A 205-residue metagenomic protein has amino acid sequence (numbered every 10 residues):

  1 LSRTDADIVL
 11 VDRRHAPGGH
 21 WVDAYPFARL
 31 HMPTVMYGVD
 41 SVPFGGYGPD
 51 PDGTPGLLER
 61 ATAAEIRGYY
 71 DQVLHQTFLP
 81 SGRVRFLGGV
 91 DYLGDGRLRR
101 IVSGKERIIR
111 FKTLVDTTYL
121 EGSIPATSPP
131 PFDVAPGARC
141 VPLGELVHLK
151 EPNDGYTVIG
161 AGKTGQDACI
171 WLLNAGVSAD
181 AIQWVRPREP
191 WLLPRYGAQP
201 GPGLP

Functional and structural regions predicted by a protein language model:
L1-A6: A short, Lys/Arg-enriched amphipathic alpha-helix followed by its capping loop at the start of a domain
V9-D12, F86-L87, D116, A181-R186: A structural signal for short, well-ordered beta-strand segments and their strand-loop junctions that often border
L10-G19, R110-T118: Carboxylate/His-rich catalytic cores and anion/metal-binding grooves
R13-Y69, V185-P205: Glycine-rich active-site loop/strand segments that organize a redox cofactor
P17, L93, S123-I124, G165 (+1 more regions): Flexible, glycine-rich phosphate/dinucleotide-binding loops and adjacent beta-alpha linkers at cofactor/substrate
P26, F78, Y119, L173-V177 (+1 more regions): Hydrophobic/aromatic-lined pockets within catalytic cores
D50-I124: Feature captures the FAD/FMN-dependent oxidoreductase FAD-binding
G56, T62, Y69, T118-S178 (+1 more regions): Glycine-rich dinucleotide-binding loop and its adjacent helix/turn
